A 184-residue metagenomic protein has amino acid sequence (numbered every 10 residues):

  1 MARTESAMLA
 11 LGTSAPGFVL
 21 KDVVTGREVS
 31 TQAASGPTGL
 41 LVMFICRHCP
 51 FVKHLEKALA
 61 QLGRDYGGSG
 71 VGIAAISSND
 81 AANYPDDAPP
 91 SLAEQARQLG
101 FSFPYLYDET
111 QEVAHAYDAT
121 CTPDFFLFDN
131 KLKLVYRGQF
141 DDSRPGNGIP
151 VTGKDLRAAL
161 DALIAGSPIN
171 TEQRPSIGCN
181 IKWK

Functional and structural regions predicted by a protein language model:
M1-Q173, I177-K184: Chalcogenol-based redox active-site neighborhoods
